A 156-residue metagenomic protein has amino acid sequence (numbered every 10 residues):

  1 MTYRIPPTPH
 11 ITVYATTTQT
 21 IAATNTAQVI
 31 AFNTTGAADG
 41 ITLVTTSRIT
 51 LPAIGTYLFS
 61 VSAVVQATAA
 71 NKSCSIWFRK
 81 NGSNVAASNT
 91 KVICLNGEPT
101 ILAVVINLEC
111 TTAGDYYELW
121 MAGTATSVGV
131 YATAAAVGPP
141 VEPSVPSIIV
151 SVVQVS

Functional and structural regions predicted by a protein language model:
M1-S156: Extracellular jelly-roll beta-sandwich "head" domains, especially the C-terminal globular C1q domain
